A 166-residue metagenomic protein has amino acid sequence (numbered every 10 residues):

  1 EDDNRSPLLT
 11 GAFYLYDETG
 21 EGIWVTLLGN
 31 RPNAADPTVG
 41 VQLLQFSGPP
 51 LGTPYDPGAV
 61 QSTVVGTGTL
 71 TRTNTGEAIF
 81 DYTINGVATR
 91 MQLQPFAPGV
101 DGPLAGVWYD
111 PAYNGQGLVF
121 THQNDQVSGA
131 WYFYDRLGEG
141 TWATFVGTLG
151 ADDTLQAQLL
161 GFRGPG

Functional and structural regions predicted by a protein language model:
E1-G166: Mature soluble binding/inhibitory domains
